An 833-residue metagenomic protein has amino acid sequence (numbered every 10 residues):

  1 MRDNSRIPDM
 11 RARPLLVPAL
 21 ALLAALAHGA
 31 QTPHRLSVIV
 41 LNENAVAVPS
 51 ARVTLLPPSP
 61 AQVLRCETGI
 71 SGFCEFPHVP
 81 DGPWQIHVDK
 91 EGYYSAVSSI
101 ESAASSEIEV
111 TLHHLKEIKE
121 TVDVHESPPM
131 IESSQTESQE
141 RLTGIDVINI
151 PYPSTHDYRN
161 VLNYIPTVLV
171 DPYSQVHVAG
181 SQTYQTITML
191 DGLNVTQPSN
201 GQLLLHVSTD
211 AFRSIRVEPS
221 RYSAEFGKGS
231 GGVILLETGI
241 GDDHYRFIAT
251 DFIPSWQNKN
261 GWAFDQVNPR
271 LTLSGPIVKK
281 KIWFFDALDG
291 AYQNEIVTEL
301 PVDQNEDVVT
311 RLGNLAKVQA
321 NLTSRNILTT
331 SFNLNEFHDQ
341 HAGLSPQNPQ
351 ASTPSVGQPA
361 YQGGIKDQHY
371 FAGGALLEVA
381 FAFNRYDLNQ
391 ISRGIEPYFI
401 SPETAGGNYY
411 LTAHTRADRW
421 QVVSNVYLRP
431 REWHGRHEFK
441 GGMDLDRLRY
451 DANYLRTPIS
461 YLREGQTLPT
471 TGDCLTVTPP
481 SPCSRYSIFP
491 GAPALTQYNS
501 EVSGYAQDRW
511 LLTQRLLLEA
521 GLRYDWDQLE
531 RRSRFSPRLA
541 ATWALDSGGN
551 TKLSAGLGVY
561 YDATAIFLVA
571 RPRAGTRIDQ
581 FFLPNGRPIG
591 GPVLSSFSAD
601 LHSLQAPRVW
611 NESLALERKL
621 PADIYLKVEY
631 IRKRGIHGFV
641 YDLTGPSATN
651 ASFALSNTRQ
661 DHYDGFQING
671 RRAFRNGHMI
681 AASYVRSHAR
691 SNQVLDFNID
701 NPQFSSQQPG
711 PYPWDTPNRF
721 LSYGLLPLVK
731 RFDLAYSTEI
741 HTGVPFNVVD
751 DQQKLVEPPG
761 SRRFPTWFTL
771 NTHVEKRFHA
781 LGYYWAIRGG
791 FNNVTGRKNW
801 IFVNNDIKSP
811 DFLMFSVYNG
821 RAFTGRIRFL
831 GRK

Functional and structural regions predicted by a protein language model:
L26-T143, T196, D210: Periplasm-facing N-terminal accessory domains of Gram-negative outer-membrane beta-barrel systems
G92-Y94, E101-T111, E120-I240, T250-N258 (+4 more regions): Periplasmic N-terminal accessory/gating domains of Gram-negative outer-membrane beta-barrel systems
E126, F247-S255, D286-G290, T330-L334 (+10 more regions): Transmembrane beta-barrel strands of outer-membrane/channel proteins
F264-H338, S355-V379, P537: Transmembrane beta-barrel wall of Gram-negative outer-membrane proteins
T310, N326-Y505, G645-A654, R659 (+1 more regions): Replace "related TpsB outer-membrane translocases also match" with "some related outer-membrane beta-barrels such as
A540-A654, Y663, P765: Solvent-exposed loop/turn elements at secondary-structure boundaries
D623, R731-Q752, E775-K833: C-terminal beta-signal and adjacent terminal beta-strands/loops of Gram-negative outer-membrane beta-barrel proteins
K627-V749: Gram-negative outer-membrane beta-barrel transporters
